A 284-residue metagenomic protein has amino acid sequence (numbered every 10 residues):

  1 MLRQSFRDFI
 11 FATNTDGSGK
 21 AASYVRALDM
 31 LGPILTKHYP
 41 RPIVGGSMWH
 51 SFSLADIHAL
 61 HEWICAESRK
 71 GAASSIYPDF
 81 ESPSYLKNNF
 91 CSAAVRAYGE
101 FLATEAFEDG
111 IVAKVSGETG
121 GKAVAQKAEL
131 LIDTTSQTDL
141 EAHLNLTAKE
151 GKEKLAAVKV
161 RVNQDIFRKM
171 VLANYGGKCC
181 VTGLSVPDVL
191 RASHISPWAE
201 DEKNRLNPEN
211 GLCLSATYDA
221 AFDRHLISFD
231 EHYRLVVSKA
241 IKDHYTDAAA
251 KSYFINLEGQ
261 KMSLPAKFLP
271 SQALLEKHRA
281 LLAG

Functional and structural regions predicted by a protein language model:
M1-N14: Hydrophobic, helix-prone linear segments
A12-A103: Non-catalytic DNA-binding core/recognition domains of DNA-processing enzymes
K37-R41, A103-I111, R224-I227: Short, solvent-exposed secondary-structure capping/transition elements
A94-D165, L184-V189, F254, E258-L264 (+1 more regions): A boundary/linker detector
A156, V162, I166, N174 (+2 more regions): A detector for short metal-coordination/catalytic motifs
K178, R191, L214: The −1 position to Zn-ligating cysteines in a subset of zinc-ribbon hairpins
